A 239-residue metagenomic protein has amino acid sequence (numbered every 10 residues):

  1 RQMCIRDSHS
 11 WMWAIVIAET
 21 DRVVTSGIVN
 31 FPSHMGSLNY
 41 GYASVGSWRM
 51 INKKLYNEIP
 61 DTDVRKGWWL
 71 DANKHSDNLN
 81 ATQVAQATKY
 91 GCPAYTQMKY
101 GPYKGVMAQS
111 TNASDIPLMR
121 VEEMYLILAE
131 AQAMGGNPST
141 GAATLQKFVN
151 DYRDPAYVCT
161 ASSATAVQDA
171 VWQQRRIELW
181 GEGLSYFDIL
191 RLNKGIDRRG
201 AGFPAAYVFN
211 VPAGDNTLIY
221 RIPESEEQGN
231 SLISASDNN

Functional and structural regions predicted by a protein language model:
R1-Q2, R6-V29, Y40, G46 (+1 more regions): Acidic/polar-rich alpha-helix caps and helix-coil junctions
I51-K53, P223: Residue-level signal for threonine
